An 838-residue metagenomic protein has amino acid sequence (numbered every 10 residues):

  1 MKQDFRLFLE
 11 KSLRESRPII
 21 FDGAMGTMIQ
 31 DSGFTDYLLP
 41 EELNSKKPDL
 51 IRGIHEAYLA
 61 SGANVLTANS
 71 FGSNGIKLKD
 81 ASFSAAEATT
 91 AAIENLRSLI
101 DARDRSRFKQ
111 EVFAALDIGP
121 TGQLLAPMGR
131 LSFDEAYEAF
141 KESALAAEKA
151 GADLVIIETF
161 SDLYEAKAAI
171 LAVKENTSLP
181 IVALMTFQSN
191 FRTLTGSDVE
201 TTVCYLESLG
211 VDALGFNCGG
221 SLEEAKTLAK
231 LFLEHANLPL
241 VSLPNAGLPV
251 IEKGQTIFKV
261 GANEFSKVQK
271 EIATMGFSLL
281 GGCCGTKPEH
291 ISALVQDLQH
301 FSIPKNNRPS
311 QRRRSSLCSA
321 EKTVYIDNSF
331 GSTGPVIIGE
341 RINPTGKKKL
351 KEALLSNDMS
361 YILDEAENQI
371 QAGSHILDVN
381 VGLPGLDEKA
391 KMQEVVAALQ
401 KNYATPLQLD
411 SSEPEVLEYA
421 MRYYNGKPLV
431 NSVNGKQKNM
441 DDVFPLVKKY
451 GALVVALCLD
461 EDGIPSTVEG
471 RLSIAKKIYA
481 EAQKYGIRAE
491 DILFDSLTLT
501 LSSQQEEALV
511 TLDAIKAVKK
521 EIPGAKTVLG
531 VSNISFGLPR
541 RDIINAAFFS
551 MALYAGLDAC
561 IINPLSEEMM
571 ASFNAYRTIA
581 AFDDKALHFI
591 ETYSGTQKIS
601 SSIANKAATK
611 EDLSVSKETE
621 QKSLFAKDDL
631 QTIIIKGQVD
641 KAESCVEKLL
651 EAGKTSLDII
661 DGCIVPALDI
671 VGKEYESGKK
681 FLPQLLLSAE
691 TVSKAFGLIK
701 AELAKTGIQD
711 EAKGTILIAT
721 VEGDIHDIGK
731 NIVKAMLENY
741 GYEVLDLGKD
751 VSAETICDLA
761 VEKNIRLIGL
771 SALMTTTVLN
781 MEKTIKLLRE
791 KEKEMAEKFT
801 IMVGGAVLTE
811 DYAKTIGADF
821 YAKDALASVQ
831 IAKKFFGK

Functional and structural regions predicted by a protein language model:
M1-D495, L499-K838: Domain-level signal for soluble alpha/beta catalytic cores
